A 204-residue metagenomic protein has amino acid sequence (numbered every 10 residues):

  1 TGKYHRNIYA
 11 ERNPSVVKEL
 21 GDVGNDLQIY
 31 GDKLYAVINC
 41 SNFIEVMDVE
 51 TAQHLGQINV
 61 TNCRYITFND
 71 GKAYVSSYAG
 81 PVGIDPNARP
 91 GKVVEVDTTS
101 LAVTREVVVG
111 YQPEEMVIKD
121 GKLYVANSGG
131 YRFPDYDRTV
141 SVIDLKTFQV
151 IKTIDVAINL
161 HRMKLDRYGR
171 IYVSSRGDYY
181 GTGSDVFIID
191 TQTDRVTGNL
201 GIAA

Functional and structural regions predicted by a protein language model:
T1-A204: Predominantly soluble domains enriched in secretory-pathway, periplasmic, or organellar proteins
